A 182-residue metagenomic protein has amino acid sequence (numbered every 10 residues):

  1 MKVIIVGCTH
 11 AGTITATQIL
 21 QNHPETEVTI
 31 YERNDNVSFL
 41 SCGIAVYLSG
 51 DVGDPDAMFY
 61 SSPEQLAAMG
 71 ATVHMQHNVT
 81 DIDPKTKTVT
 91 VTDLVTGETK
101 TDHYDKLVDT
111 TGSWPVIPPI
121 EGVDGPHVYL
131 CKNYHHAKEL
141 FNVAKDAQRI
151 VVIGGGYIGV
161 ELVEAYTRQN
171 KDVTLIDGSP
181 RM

Functional and structural regions predicted by a protein language model:
M1-Q76, A165-M182: Beta1-alpha1 glycine-rich phosphate/pyrophosphate-binding loop at the start of Rossmann-like nucleotide-binding domains
M1-V6, F59-V151, R181: FAD-binding core/adjacent interface of flavoenzyme oxidoreductases
T9-T13, D35, S113-P115, H135 (+1 more regions): Residue-level detector of alpha-helix initiation sites
T13, I44, D51, S113 (+2 more regions): Gly/Ser/Thr-rich helix-start
H23-Y31, G53, E98-D105, I153-E164: Phosphate-binding glycine-rich loops and adjacent basic patches that engage nucleotide phosphates, nucleic-acid
E27, L40, P119-I120, V152: Short linear functional motifs in flexible/disordered or boundary regions
I30-N34, G43, D81, L94 (+2 more regions): Residue-level detector of alpha-helical recognition elements and their boundaries
E139-M182: Rossmann-like NAD(P)H-binding beta-loop-alpha module
